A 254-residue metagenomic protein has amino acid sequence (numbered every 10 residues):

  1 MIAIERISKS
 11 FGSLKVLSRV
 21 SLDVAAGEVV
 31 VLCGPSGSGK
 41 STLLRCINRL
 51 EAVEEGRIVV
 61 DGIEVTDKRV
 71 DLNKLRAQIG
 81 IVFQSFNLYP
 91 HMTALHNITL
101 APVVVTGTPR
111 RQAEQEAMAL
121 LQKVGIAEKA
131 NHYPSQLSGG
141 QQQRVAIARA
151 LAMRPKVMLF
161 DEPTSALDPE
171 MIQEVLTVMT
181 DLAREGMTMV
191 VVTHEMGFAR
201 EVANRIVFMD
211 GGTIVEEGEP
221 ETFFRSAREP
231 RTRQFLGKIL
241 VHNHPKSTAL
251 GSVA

Functional and structural regions predicted by a protein language model:
M1-P220: ABC family nucleotide-binding domain
E221-A254: C-terminal boundary and immediately downstream tail of ABC-type ATPase nucleotide-binding domains
